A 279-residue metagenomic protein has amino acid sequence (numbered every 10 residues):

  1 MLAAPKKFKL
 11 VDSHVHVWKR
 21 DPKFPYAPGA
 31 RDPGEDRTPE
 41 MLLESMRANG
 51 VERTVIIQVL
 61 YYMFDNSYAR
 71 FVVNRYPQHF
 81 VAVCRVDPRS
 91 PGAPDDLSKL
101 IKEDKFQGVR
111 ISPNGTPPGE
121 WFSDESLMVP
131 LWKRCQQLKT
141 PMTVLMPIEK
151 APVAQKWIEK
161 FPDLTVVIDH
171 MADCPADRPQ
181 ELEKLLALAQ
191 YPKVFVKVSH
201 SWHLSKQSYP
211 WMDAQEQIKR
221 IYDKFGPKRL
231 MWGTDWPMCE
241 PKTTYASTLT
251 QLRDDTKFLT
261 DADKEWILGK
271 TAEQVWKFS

Functional and structural regions predicted by a protein language model:
M1-V11, D32-R53, K219-R220, K224-M231 (+1 more regions): Mid-to-C-terminal alpha-helical segments outside catalytic/metal-binding sites
L2-Y26: Replace "His-x-His-based motif
V11-V15, T54-I57, A82-C84, Q107-I111 (+4 more regions): Hydrophobic faces of well-ordered beta-strands that scaffold small-molecule active sites in alpha/beta enzyme cores
H14, M46, A69, L100 (+7 more regions): Conserved, mostly hydrophobic/aromatic
P28-I57, Y62-N74, K102: Alpha-helical scaffold segments that flank or form the walls of functional sites
M63-E149, K156, F195-S201, S208: Active-site gating/metal-coordination segments in enzymes
N66-H79, P162-I168, D223, T248-D255: Short, electropositive alpha-helical surface patch
W121-M231: Catalytic pocket-lining loop regions of alpha/beta-barrel enzymes, especially the amidohydrolase/enolase/GH5 lineages
